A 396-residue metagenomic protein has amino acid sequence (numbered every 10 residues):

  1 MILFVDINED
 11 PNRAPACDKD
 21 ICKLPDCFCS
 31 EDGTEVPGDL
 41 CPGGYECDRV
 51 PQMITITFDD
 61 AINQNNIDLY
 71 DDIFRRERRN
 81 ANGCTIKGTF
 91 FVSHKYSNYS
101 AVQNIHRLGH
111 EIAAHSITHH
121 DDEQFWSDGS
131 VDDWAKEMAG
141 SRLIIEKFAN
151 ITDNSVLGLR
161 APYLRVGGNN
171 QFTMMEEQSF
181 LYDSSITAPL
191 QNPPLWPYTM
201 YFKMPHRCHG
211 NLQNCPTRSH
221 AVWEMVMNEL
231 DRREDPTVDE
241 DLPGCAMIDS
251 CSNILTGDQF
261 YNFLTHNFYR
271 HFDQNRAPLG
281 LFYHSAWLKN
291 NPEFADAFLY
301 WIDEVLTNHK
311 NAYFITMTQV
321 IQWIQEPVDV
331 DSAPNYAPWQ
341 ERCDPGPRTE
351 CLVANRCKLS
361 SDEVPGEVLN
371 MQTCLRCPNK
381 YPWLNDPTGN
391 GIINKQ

Functional and structural regions predicted by a protein language model:
F4-E111, T118-D122, V131, E137-T173 (+10 more regions): Active-site beta->alpha N-cap acidic-glycine motif
E123-S127, P236-V238: Short acidic, glycine/proline-rich loop/turn micro-motifs
M175, P197-F263, N267-R270: Aromatic-lined glycan-binding groove of carbohydrate-active enzymes
R218-M227, E350-C374: Low-complexity, serine/threonine/proline-enriched polar segments
E234-L242, N291-F294, Q325-P327: Short conserved micro-motifs at the rims of enzyme active sites and ligand-binding pockets
M317-C343, T349-E363: C-terminal regions of proteins
